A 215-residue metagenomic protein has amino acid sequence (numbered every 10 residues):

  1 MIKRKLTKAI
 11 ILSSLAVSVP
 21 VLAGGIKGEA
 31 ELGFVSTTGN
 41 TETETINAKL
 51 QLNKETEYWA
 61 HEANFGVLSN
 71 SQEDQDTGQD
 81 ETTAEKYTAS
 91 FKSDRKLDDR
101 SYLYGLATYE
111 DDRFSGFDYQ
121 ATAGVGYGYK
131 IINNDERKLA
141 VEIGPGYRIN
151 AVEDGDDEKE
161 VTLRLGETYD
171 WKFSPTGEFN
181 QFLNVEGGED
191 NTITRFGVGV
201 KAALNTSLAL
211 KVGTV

Functional and structural regions predicted by a protein language model:
M1-G25: Cleavable N-terminal export/targeting peptides
V19, K54-Y58, K92-D99, G128-N133 (+3 more regions): Outer-membrane beta-barrel proteins
A23-E62: Short glycine/proline- and aromatic-enriched beta-strand/turn motifs that initiate or cap beta-hairpins
I26, Y58-A63, R100-L103, D135-L139 (+2 more regions): Repeated loop/turn-to-beta-strand initiation elements of outer-membrane beta-barrel proteins
A30-F34, A48-K54, F91-R95, V125-Y129 (+4 more regions): Residues on the lipid-exposed face of transmembrane beta-strands in outer-membrane beta-barrel proteins
A30-L32, A63-F65, G105, A123 (+4 more regions): Membrane-embedded beta-strand positions of outer-membrane beta-barrel proteins
F34-T38, T56, V67-S71, Y109-R113 (+4 more regions): Transmembrane beta-strands of outer-membrane beta-barrel pores
S36-E44, D80-A84, D111-Y119, E153-D157 (+1 more regions): Solvent-exposed loop/turn segments connecting transmembrane beta-strands in outer-membrane beta-barrel proteins
